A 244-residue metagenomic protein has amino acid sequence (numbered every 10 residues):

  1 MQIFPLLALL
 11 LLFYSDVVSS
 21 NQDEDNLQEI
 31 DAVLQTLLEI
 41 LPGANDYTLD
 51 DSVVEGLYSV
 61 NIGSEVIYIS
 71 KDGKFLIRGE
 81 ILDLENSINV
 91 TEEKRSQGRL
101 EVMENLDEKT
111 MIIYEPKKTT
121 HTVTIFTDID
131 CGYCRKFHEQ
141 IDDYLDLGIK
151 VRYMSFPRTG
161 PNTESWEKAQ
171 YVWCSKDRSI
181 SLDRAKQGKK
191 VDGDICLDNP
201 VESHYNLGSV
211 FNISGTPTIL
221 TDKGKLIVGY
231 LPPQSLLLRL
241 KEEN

Functional and structural regions predicted by a protein language model:
F4-L6, F13-E101: N-terminal targeting signals for export/organelle localization
P42, K136, D142, D146-I149 (+3 more regions): Sec-exported extracytoplasmic/periplasmic mature domains
D46-Y47, L57-N61, E65-S87, N162-L237: Thiol/selenol-based redox catalytic cores and closely related redox-interacting motifs
Q97-V123: Glycine-rich adenosyl-nucleotide cofactor-binding module
Y114-R135, K150-Y153: Short active-site neighborhood of thiol/selenol oxidoreductases, capturing the structured segment around
T119-T122, L147-R152, R178-S181, T216: Loop/turn elements at helix/coil->beta-strand transitions in domains of secreted/extracellular proteins
S155-P157: Residue-level recognition of beta-strand->loop/alpha-helix junctions
